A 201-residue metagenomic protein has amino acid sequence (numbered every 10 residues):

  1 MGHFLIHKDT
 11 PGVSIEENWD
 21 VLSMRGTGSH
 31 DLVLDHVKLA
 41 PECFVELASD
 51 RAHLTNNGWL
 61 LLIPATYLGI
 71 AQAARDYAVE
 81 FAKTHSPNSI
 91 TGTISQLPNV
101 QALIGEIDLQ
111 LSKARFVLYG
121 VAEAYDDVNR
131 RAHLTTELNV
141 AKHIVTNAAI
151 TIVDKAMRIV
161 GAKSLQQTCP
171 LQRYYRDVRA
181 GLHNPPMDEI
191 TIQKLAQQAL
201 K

Functional and structural regions predicted by a protein language model:
M1-S14: A short core secondary-structure module
W19-L111: Glycine-rich beta->alpha junctions and the first turn(s) of the following alpha-helix
P64, L97, I104-I107, L134 (+3 more regions): Hydrophobic packing residues in well-ordered alpha-helices of helical domains and bundles
P87-T91, R130-R131, T168: Flexible, glycine/charged-enriched surface loops at secondary-structure junctions
S112-I144, M157-V160, S164-L165: C-terminal helix-coil-helix/basic helical segment that borders enzyme active sites and/or dimer interfaces and provides
V160-K201: Glycine-rich phosphate/cofactor-binding loops in nucleotide/flavin-utilizing enzymes
